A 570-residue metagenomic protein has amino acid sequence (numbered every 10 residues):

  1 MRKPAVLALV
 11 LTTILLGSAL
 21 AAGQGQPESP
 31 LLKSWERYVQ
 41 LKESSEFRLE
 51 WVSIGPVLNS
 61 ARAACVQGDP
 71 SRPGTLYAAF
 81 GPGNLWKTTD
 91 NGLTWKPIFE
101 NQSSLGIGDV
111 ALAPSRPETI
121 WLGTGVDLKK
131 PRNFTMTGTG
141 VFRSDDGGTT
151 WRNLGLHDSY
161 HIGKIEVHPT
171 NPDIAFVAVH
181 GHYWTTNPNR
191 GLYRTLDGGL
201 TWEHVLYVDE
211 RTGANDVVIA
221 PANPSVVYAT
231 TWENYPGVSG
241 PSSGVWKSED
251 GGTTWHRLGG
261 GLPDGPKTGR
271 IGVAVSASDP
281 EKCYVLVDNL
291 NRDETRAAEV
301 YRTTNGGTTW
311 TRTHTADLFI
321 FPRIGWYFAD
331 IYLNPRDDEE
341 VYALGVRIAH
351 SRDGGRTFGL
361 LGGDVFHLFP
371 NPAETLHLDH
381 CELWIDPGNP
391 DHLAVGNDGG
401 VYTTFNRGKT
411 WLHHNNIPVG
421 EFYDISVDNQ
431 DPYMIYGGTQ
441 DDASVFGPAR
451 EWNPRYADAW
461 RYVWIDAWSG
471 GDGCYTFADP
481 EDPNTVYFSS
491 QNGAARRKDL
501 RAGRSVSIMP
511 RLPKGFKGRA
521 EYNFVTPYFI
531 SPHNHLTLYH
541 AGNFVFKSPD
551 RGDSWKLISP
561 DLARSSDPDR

Functional and structural regions predicted by a protein language model:
M1-L9: Bacterial N-terminal signal peptides that target proteins for export
A8-S18: Bacterial N-terminal signal peptides
L16-Q26: Bacterial Sec-dependent signal peptides at the C-terminal "C-region" and cleavage site
Q24-R570: Beta-propeller blade termini and top-face loops
